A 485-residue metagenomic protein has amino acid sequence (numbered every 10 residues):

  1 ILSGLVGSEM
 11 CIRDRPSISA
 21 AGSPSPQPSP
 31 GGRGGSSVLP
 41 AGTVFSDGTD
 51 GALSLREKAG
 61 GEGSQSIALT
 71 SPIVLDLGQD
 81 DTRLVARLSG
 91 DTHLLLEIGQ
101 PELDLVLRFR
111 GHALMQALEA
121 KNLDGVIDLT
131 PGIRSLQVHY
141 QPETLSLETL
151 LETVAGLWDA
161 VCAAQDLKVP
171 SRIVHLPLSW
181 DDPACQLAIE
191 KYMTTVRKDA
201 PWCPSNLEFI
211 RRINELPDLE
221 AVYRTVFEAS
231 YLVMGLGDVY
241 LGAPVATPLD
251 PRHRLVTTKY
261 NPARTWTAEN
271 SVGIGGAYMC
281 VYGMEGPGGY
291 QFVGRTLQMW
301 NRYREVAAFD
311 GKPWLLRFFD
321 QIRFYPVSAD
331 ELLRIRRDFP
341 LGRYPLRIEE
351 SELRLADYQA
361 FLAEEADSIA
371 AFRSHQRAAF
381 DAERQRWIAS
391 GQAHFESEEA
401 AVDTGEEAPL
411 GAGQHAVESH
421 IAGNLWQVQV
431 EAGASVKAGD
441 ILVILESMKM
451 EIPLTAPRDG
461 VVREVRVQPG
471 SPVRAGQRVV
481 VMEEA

Functional and structural regions predicted by a protein language model:
I1-D14: Single conserved hydrophobic/aromatic residue that forms the stacking wall/gate of nucleotide- or nucleobase-binding
S8, P16-A21, A41-G48, S64-L232 (+2 more regions): Helix-rich terminal scaffold detector
P16-S17, P326-L332, V443, M448-K449 (+2 more regions): Short, charged beta-turn/beta-strand-edge "cap" motif at the junction between a beta-strand and an adjacent loop
G32-G35, R56-E62: Glycine-biased, low-complexity coil/linker segments
A400-I444, P453, D459: Acidic, low-complexity mobile loops and tails
Q429, S435, E464-V467, P472: Exposed loop and linker-edge segments at protein-protein interfaces
